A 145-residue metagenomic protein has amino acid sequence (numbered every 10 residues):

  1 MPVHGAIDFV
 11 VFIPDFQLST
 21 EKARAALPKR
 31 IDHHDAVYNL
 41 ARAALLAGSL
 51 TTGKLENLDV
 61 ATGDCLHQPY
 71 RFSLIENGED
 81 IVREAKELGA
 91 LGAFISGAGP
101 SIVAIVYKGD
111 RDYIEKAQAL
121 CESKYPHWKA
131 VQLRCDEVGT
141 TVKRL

Functional and structural regions predicted by a protein language model:
M1-G5, Y38-N39, K86-E87, F94-S96: Solvent-exposed alpha-helices and their adjacent loops that cap or buttress functional pockets in soluble metabolic
F9-V10, S101: Residues embedded in well-ordered beta-strands
V10-S73: Active-site rim beta-loop-alpha module in soluble metabolic enzymes
L50-L145: Glycine-rich, charge-dense phosphate/pyrophosphate-binding loop(s) and the adjacent flexible "lid"/catalytic subdomain
